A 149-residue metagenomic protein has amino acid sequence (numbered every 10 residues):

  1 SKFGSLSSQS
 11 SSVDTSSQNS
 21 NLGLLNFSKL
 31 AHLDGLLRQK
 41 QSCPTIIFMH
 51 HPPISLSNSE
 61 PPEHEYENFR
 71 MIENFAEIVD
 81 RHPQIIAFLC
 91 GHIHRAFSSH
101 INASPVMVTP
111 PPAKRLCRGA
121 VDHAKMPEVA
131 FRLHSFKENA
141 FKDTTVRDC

Functional and structural regions predicted by a protein language model:
K2-S17, I46-F48, P105-P110, T145-V146: Active-site-proximal beta-strand elements of phosphoester/diester hydrolases
S17, P53-S55, R115: Feature marks short, surface-exposed loop/turn motifs that line or immediately flank catalytic pockets and channel
N21-P105, F141: His/acidic metal-ligating clusters that form di-metal
I78, A96-C149: Binuclear metal-dependent phosphoesterase catalytic core
